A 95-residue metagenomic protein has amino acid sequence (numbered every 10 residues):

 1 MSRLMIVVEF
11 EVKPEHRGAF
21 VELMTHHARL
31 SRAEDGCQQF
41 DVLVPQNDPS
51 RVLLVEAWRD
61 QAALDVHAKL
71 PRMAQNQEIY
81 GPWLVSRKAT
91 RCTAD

Functional and structural regions predicted by a protein language model:
S2-L4, D41-S50, N76-D95: Glycine-rich beta-strand-turn "strand-cap" elements at beta-sheet edges
L4-E11, D41-A68: Short, well-ordered beta-strand segments in beta-rich or mixed alpha/beta enzyme and ligand-binding folds
L4-E34, Q38-V42: N-terminal first-folded block
H16, S50, R72: Short phosphate-engaging motifs
H26-Q38, A57-T90: An amphipathic, aromatic/His-enriched active-site/gating alpha helix that lines ligand/cofactor pockets
